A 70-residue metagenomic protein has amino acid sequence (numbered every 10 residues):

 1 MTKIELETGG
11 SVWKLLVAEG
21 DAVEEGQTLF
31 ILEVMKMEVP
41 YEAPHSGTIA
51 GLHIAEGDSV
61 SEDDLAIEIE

Functional and structural regions predicted by a protein language model:
M1-S11, T28-P44, I69: Short beta-strand-turn/beta-hairpin segments enriched in glycine/proline and small hydrophobics that form edge-strand
W13-A18, A22, G51-I54: Short histidine-centered loop motifs in beta-beta connectors
L15, E38-P40, L52, D64 (+1 more regions): Long, amphipathic coiled-coil "stalk"/hairpin helices in large membrane-associated assemblies
G20-L29, G57-A66: A structural signal for short beta-strand/turn segments enriched in small hydrophobics and glycine
